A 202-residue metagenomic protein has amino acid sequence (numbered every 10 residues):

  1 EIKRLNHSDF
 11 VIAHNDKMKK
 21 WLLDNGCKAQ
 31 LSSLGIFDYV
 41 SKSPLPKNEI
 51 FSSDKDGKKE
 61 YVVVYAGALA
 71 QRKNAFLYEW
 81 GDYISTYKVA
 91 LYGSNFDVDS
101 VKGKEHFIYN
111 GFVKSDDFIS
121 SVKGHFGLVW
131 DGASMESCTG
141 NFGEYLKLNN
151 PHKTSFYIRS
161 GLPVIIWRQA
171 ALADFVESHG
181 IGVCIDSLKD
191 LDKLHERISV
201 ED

Functional and structural regions predicted by a protein language model:
E1: Active-site proximal beta-strand in glycosyltransferases
N6-S33, D174-F175: A short, active-site helix/loop in glycosyltransferases that binds the activated sugar's phosphate group
A13-N15, Y39, Y92, W167-R168: Replace "coordinates the UDP/GDP/TDP-sugar" with "coordinates nucleotide-activated sugar donors
K17-K19, D97, A171-L172, D190: Alpha-helix capping/helix-boundary segments
K42-S120: Conserved catalytic-core segment of nucleotide-activated headgroup transferases in glycan assembly
I119-S160, I166-D174: Nucleotide-sugar-dependent
R159, A173-D186: Acidic, glycine-centered active-site loop in nucleotide-sugar glycosyltransferases
G180-D202: C-terminal "capping" alpha-helix adjacent to the active site of nucleotide-linked donor transferases in cell-envelope
